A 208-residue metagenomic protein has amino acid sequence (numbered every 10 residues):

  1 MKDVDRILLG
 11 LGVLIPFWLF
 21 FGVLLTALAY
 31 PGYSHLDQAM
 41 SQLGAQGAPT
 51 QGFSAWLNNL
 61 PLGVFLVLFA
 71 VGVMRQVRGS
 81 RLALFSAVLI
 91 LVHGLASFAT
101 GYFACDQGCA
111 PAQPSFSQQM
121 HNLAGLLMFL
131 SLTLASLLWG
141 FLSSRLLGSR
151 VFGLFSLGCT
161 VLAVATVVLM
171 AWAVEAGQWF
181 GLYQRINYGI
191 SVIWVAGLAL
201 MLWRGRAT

Functional and structural regions predicted by a protein language model:
D5-L28: N-terminal signal-anchor transmembrane alpha helix
D5-V13, R78-H93, G148-G158: Interfacial segments of alpha-helical transmembrane regions
G22-L43, S97-A110: Hydrophobic transmembrane helix segments
L43-V64: Interfacial helix-start motif at the membrane-water boundary
S97-F141: Membrane-proximal helix-loop-helix units in multi-pass membrane proteins
A104-C109, V168-A176: Juxtamembrane "helix-exit" motif on the non-cytosolic side of transmembrane helices
F129-L147, V151, G197-W203: Alpha-helical transmembrane segments in multipass membrane proteins, preferentially the mid-helix core
V164-A173, R185-T208: C-terminal transmembrane-bundle signature of multipass membrane proteins, characterized by strong activation on
